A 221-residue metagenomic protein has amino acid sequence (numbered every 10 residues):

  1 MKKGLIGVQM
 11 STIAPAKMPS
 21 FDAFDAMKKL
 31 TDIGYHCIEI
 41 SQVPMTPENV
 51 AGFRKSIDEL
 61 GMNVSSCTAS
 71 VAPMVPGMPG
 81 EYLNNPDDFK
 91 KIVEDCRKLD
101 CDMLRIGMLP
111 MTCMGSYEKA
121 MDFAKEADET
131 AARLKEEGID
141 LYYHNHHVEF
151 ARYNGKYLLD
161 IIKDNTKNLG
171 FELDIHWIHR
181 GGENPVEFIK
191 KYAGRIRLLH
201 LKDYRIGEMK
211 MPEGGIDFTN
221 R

Functional and structural regions predicted by a protein language model:
M1-D102, I139, G170: N-terminal pre-domain/capping segments
V8, C67, I106, Y143 (+1 more regions): Short glycine/serine/threonine-enriched helix-capping/active-site loop that flanks the nucleotide-sugar donor pocket
T12-A14, Q42-P44, S70-P73, M108-T112 (+3 more regions): Active-site-proximal loop/turn and secondary-structure-junction residues that shape catalytic pockets, frequently
F21-A23, G52-R54, Y82, E118-M121 (+3 more regions): Short, glycine/charged-enriched secondary-structure capping and boundary segments
D22, E48-N49, D88, K119 (+2 more regions): Residue-level preference for nonpolar/small residues embedded in alpha-helices
H36, N63, M78-F171: Active-site acidic/histidine proton-transfer and metal-coordination neighborhood in alpha/beta enzyme cores
E48, M114, M209: Glycine/Thr-rich phosphate-binding loops of Rossmann-like dinucleotide-binding domains
A132-R221: Acidic/histidine-rich catalytic cores of soluble enzymes
